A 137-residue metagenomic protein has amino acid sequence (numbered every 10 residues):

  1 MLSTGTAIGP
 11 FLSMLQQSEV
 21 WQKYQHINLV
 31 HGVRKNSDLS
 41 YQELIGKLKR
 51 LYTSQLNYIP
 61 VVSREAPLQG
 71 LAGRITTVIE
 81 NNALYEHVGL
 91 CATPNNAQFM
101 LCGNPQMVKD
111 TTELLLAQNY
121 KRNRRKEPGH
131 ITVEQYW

Functional and structural regions predicted by a protein language model:
M1-T4, L101-C102: Active-site-adjacent beta-strand anchor residues
T4-P10: Ser/Thr-glycine-rich phosphate-binding loops at phosphate-binding pockets of nucleotides, nucleotide cofactors
P10-V20: Histidine-anchored nucleotide/phosphate-binding helix
E19-I27: Conserved S-adenosyl-L-methionine
V30, K35-W137: Reductase modules of NAD(P)H-dependent flavoproteins
